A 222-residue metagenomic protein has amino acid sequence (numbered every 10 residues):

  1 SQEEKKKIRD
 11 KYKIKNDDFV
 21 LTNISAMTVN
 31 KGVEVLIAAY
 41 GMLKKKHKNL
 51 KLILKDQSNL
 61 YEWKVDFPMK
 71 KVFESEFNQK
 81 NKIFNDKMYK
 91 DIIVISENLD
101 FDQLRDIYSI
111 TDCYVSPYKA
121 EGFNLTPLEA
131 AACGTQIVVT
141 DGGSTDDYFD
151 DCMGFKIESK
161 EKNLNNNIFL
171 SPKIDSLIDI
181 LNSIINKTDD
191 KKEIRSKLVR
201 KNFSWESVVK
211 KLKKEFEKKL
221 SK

Functional and structural regions predicted by a protein language model:
S1-I14: A short helix/loop element that forms part of the nucleotide-sugar donor recognition site in Leloir-type
K15-K31, I37-Y40, L52-I53: Conserved donor-binding/catalytic core segment of Leloir-type glycosyltransferases
K64-D102: Nucleotide-activated donor-binding/catalytic signature segment of Leloir-type glycosyltransferases, i.e., the conserved
Y114-V115, V138: A short hydrophobic beta-strand element within the catalytic core of glycosyltransferases that build diverse glycans
K119: Aromatic "clamp/platform" in nucleotide-sugar-dependent glycosyltransferases that forms part of the donor/acceptor
Q136-V139, F155: Short hydrophobic beta-strand element within catalytic cores of glycosyltransferases and related nucleotide-activated
D146-S183: Change "using UDP/GDP/dTDP sugars" to "using nucleotide sugars
P172, T188-E217: A charged, aromatic-enriched C-terminal amphipathic alpha-helix characteristic of glycosyltransferases across folds
